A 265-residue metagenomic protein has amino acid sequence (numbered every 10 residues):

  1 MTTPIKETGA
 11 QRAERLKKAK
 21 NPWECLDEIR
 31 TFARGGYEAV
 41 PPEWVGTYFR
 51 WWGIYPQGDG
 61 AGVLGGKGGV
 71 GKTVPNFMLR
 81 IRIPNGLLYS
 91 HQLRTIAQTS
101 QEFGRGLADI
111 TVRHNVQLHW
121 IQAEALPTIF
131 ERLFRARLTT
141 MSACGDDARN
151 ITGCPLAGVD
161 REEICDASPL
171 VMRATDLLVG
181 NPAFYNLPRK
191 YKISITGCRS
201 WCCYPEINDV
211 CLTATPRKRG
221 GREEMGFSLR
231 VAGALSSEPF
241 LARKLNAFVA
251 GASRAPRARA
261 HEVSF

Functional and structural regions predicted by a protein language model:
M1, A13-E14, P155-D160, L241-V249: Charged, low-complexity surface segments at secondary-structure and domain boundaries
M1-L64, C203-P205: Charge-rich, low-complexity segments
T8, Y37-E43, T47-R50, I54 (+3 more regions): Small-residue-enriched alpha-helical segments and adjacent helix-cap loops that form tight helix-helix packing
F32, L177, S264: Residues that form generic nucleotide/phosphate-binding pockets
G66-V70: Short beta-strand/turn micro-motifs at beta-sheet edges
A143, R230-A232: Non-cysteine beta-strand/loop elements that form the S-adenosyl-L-methionine
G221, G226-L229, S237, A250: Long, well-ordered, tryptophan-enriched scaffold segments
L235-F265: Internal alpha/beta scaffold segment
